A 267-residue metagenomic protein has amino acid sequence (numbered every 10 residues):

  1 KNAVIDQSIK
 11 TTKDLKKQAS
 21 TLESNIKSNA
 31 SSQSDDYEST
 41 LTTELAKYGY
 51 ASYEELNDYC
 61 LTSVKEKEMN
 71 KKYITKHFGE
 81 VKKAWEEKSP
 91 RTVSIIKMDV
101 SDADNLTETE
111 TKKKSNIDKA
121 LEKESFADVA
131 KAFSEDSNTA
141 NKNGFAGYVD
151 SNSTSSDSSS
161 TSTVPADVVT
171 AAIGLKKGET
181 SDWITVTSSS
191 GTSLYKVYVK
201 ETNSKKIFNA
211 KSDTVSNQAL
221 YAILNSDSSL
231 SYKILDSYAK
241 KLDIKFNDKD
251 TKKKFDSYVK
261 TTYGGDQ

Functional and structural regions predicted by a protein language model:
K1-N57: N-terminal targeting/tethering segments
N2-A3, S63, K67, A120-A127: Residues at alpha-helix boundaries and the short loops/turns that link adjacent helices
S8-L15, F126-A132, W183-T185, F246-D248: Surface-exposed patches in mature extracellular/periplasmic domains of secreted proteins
E23-S28, D99-S101, Y148-S155: Short regulatory "switch" loops immediately downstream of catalytic or recognition motifs within protein catalytic
E44-D104, E108, S159-Q267: PPIase-associated folding chaperone regions across multiple families
N116-A166, A210: Peptidyl-prolyl cis-trans isomerase
